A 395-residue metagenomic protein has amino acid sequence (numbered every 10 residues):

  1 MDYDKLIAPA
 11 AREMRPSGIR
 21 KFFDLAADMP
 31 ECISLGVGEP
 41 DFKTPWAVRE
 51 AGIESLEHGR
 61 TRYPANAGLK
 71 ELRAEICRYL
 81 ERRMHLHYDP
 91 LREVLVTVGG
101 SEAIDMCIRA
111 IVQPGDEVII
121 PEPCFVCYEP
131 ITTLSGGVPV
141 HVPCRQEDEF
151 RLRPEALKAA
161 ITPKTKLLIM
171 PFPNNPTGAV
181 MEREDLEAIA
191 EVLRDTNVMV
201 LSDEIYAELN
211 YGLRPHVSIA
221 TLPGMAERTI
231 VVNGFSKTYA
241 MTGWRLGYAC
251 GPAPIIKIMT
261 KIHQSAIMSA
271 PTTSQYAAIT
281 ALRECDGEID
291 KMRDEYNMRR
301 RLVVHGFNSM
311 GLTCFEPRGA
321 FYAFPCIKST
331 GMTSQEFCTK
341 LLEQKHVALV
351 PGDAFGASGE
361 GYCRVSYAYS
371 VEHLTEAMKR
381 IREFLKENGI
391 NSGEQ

Functional and structural regions predicted by a protein language model:
M1-R15, F22-M29, I33, V37-S55 (+1 more regions): PLP-dependent class I/II
G59: Conserved nucleotide-sugar phosphate-binding/catalytic loop shared by glycosyltransferases and other
R62-Y63, Y206: Intrinsically disordered, tyrosine-centered linear signaling motifs in cytosolic regions
Y63-V98: Conserved N-terminal alpha-helix of the aminotransferase class I/II PLP-enzyme fold
